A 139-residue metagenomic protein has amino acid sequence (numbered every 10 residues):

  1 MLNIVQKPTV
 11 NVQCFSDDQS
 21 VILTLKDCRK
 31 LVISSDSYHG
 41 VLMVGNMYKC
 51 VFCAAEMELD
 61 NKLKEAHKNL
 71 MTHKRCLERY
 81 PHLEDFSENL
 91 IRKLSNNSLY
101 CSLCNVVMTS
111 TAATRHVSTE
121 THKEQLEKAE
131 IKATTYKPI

Functional and structural regions predicted by a protein language model:
M1-V41, E58-L90, T119-H122, K128-I139: Intrinsically disordered, low-complexity linkers and flanking regions associated with multi-zinc-finger proteins
N46-D60, N97-T111: N-terminal C2H2 zinc-finger "knuckle"
C50, E65, R115-H116: Short, well-ordered strand-loop elements centered on a beta-strand within folded domains, enriched for acidic residues
K93-S95: Short linker/helix segments within small regulatory modules
L99, V106, S110-E130: Ankyrin-repeat TPLH-centered helix-turn motif and closely related helix/turn capping elements of eukaryotic
